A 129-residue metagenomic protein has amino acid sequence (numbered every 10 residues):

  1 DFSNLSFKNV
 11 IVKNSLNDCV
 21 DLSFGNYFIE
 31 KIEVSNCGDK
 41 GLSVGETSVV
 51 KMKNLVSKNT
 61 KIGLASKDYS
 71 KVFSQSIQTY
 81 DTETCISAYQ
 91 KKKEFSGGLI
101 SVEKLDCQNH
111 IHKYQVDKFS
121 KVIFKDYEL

Functional and structural regions predicted by a protein language model:
D1-L129: Extracellular beta-rich repeat passengers
